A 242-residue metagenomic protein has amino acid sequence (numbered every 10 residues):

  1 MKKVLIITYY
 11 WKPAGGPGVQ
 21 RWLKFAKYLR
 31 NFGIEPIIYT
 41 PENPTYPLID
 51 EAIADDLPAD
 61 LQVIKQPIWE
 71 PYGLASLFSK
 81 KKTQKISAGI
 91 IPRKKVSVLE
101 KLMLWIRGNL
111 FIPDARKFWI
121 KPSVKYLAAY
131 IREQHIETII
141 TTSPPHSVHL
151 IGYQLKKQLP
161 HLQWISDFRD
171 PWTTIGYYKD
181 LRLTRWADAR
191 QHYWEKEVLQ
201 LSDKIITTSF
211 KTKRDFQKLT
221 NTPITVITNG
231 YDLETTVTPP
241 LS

Functional and structural regions predicted by a protein language model:
M1-Y72, K204, I224, D232: N-terminal subdomain of nucleotide-sugar transferases
V4, L61, T138, Q154-G176: Active-site proximal beta-strand in glycosyltransferases
Y9-W11, F168-P171, T228-N229: Histidine-centered beta-alpha loop that forms part of the nucleotide-sugar donor binding/catalytic region in diverse
T40-K121: A conserved catalytic-core segment of Leloir-type glycosyltransferases
P71-L77, Y231-S242: Acidic anion/phosphate-binding donor-loop and adjacent secondary structure in glycosyltransferase catalytic cores
K94-S97, L127-V148, L162-I165: Short N-terminal targeting/anchoring amphipathic segment
K125, S147-L150, Q154, Q158 (+1 more regions): Membrane-proximal helix-turn-helix segments that form the acceptor-binding/catalytic region of lipid-linked
K211, N229-G230: Carbohydrate-associated surface elements
